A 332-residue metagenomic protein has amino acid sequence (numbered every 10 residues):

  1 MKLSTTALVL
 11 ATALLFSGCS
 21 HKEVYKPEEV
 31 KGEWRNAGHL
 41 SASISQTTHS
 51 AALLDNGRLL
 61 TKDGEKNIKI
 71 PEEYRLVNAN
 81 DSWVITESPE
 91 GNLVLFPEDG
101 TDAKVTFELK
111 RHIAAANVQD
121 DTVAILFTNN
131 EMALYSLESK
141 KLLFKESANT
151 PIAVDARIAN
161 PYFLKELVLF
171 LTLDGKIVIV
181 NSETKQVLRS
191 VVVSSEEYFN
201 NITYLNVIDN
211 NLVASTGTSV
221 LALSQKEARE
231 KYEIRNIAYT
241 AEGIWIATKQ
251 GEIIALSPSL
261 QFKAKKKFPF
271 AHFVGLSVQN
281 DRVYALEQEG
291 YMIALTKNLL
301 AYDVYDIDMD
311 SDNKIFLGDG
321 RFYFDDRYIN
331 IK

Functional and structural regions predicted by a protein language model:
M1-H21: Sec-dependent bacterial lipoprotein signal peptides
L15-N36: Bacterial Sec signal peptide processing site at the extreme N-terminus
G32-W34, D63-E73, T101-E108, K141-A153 (+4 more regions): A short beta-strand motif characteristic of beta-propeller blades
R35-T48, K69-W83, E108-D121, I152-Y162 (+4 more regions): Repeated scaffold domains used in trafficking and secretory/extracellular systems, primarily beta-propellers
D55-L60, P89-V94, N129-A133, D174-I177 (+5 more regions): Loop/turn residues immediately N-terminal
L60-D63, L95-E98, Y135-L137, V180 (+4 more regions): Hydrophobic/aromatic beta-strand positions that recur at structurally equivalent sites within the blades
K140, K145-E146, I152-P258: Acidic, serine/threonine- and glycine-rich low-complexity intrinsically disordered segments that serve as flexible
A241-K332: Hydrophilic extracytoplasmic domains
